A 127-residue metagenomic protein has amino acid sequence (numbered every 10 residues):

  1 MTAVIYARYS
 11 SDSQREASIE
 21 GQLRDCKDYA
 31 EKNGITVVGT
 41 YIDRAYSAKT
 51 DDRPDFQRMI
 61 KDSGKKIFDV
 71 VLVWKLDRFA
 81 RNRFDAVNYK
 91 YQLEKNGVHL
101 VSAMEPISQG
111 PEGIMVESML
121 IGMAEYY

Functional and structural regions predicted by a protein language model:
M1-Y127: Short, structured surface patches at the beginning of a domain
